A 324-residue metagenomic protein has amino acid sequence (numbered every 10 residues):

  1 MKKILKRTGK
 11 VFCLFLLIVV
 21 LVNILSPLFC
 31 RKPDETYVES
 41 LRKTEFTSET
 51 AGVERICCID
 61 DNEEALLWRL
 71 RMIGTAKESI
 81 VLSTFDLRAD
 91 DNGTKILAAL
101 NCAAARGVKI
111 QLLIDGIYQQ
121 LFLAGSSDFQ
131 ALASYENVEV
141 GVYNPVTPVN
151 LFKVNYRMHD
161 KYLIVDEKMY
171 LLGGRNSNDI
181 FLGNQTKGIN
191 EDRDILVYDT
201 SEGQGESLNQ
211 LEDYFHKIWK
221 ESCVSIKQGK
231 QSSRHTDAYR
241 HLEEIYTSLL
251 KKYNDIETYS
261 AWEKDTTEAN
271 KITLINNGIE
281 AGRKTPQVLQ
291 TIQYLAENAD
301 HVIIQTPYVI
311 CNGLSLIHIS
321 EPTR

Functional and structural regions predicted by a protein language model:
K2-V138, P148-H159, V165-L316, S320 (+1 more regions): Charged, low-complexity intrinsically disordered terminal segments
G141: Phosphate-binding P-loop/Walker A region and its immediate neighborhood
P145: Short loop/turn segments at beta-alpha junctions that line or gate ligand-sensing/allosteric surfaces
